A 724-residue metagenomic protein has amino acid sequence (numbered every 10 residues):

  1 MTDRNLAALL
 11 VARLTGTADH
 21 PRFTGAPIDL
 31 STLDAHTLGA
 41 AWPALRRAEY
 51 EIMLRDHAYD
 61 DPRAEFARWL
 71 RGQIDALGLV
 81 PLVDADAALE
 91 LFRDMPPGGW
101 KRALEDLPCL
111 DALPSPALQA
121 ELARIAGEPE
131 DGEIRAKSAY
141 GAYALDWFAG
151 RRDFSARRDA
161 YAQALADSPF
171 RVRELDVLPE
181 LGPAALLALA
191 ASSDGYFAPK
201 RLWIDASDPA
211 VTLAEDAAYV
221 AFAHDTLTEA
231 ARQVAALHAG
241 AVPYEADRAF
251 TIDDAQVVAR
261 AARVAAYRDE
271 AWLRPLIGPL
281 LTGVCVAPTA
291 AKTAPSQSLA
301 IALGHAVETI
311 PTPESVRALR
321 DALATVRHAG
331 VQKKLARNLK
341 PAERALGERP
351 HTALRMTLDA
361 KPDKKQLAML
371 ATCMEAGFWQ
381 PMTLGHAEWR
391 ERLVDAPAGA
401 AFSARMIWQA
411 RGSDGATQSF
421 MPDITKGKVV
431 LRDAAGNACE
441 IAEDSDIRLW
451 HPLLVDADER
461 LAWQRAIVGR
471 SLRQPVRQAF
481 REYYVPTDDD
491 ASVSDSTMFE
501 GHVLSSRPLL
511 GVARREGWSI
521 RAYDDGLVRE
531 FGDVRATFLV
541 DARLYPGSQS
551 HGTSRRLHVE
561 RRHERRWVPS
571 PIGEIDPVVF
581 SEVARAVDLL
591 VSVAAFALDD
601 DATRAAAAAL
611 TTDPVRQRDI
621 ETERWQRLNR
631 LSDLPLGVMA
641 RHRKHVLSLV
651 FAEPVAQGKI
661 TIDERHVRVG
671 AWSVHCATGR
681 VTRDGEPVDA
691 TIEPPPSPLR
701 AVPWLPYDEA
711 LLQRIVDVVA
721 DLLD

Functional and structural regions predicted by a protein language model:
M1-P311, V316, L323-D724: Non-catalytic terminal/accessory regions
